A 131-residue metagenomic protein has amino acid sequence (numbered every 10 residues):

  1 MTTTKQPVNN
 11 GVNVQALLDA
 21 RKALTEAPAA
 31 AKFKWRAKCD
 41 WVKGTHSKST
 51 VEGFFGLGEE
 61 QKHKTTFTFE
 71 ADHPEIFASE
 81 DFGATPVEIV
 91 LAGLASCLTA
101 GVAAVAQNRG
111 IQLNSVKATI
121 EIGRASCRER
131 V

Functional and structural regions predicted by a protein language model:
M1-A92, V102-R130: Extended beta-strand/beta-hairpin segments
L94-L98: Alpha-helical metal-binding/catalytic segments enriched in His/Glu/Asp
